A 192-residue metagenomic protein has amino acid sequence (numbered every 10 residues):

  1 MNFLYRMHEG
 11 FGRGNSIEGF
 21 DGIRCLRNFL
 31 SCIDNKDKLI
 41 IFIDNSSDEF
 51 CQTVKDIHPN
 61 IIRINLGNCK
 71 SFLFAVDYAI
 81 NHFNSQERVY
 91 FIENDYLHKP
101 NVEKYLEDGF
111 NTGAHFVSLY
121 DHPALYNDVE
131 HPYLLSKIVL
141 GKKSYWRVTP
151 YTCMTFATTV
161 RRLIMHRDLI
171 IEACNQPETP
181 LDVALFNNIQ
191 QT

Functional and structural regions predicted by a protein language model:
M1, C32-I40, E87: Short loop->beta transition adjacent to catalytic acidic/histidine clusters or analogous donor-positioning motifs
M1-N28: N-proximal low-complexity "stem/linker" segments adjacent to membrane-targeting elements
N2-G12, D44-N45, L119-H122, T159: Short loop/turn segments at strand-loop or loop-helix junctions that form parts of catalytic or ligand-binding pockets
E18-F29, V102-Y105, E178-N187: Well-ordered, non-membrane alpha-helical segments in soluble/globular domains
S47-E87: Active-site-proximal specificity loops/subdomain of glycosyltransferases
Q86-L97: Short beta-strand-to-loop acidic/aromatic patch adjacent to the donor-nucleotide binding site
L97-I170: Conserved catalytic core of nucleotide-sugar-dependent glycosyltransferases
R162-M165, C174-T192: A short, conserved alpha-helix in the catalytic core of glycosyltransferases
